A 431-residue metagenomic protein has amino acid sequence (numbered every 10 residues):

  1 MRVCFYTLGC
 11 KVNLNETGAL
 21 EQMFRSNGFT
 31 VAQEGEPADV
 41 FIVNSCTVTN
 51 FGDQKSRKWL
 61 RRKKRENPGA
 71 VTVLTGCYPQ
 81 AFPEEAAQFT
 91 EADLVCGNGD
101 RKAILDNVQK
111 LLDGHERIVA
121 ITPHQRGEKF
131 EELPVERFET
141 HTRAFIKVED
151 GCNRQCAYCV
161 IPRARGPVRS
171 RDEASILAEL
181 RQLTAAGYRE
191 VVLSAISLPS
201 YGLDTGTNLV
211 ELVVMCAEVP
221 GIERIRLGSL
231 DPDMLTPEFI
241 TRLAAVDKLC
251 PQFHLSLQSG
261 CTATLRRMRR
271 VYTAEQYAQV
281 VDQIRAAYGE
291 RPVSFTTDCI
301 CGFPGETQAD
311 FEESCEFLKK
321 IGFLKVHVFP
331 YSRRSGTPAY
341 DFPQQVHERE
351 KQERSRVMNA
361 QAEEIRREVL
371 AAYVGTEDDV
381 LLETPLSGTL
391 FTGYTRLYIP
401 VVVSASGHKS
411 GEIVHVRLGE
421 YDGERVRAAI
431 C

Functional and structural regions predicted by a protein language model:
M1-Y201, E238, F253, A274-G289 (+3 more regions): Proteins enriched for Cys/Gly/acidic motifs involved in redox and nucleic-acid/cofactor modification
T7, S229, L257-S259, L382-T384 (+1 more regions): Flexible glycine-/small-residue-rich
T72-V73, A81, A86, A185-Q308 (+1 more regions): Conserved SAM/AdoMet-binding glycine-rich loop
E136-R137, T241-A245, L257, L370-A372 (+2 more regions): Replace "in large, NTP-powered and nucleic-acid-processing enzymes" with "in large, NTP-powered factors and other
E139-H141, C152-N153, L249, S259 (+5 more regions): Short flexible coil/turn linkers enriched for glycine and charged/polar residues that connect secondary-structure
L255, D298, L318, V326 (+3 more regions): Hydrophobic, well-ordered secondary-structure elements that form the walls of internal hydrophobic environments
D310-E316: Short, acidic/polar
D341-C431: Terminal RNA-binding accessory module
